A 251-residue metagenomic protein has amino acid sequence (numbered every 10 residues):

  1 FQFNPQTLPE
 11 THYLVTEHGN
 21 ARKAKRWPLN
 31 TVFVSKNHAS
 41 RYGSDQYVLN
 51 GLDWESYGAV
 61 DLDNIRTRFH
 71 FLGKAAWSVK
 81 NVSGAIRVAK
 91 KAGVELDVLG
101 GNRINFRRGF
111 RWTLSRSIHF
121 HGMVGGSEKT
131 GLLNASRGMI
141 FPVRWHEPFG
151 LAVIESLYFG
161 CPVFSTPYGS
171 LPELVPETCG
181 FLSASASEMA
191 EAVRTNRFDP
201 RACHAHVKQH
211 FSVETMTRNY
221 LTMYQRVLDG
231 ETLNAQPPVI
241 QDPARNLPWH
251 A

Functional and structural regions predicted by a protein language model:
S44-L52, S56-L99: Conserved donor-binding/catalytic core segment of Leloir-type glycosyltransferases
A76-K80, R144-L151, P172-E173: Nucleotide-sugar-dependent
V98-G100, R108-G131: Nucleotide-activated donor-binding/catalytic signature segment of Leloir-type glycosyltransferases, i.e., the conserved
T130, V153-Y158, P172-E173: Short alpha-helical segment that forms part of, or immediately flanks, the ligand-binding pocket in carbohydrate-active
M139-F141: A short hydrophobic beta-strand element within the catalytic core of glycosyltransferases that build diverse glycans
P162-S165: Short hydrophobic beta-strand element within catalytic cores of glycosyltransferases and related nucleotide-activated
L174-S187, V193-R197: Conserved acidic donor-binding segment of nucleotide-sugar-dependent glycosyltransferases
F198-T222, R226, L233-I240: A short, well-ordered alpha-helix in the C-terminal region of glycosyltransferases
